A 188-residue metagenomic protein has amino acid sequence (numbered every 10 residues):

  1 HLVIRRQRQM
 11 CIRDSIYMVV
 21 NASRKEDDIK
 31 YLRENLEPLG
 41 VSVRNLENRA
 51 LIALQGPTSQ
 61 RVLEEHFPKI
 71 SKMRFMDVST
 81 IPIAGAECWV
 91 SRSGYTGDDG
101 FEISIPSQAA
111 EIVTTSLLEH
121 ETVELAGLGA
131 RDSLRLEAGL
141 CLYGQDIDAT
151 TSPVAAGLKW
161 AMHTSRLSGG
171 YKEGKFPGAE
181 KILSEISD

Functional and structural regions predicted by a protein language model:
H1-R8, I12: Single conserved hydrophobic/aromatic residue that forms the stacking wall/gate of nucleotide- or nucleobase-binding
R13-D188: Conserved, structured C-terminal
